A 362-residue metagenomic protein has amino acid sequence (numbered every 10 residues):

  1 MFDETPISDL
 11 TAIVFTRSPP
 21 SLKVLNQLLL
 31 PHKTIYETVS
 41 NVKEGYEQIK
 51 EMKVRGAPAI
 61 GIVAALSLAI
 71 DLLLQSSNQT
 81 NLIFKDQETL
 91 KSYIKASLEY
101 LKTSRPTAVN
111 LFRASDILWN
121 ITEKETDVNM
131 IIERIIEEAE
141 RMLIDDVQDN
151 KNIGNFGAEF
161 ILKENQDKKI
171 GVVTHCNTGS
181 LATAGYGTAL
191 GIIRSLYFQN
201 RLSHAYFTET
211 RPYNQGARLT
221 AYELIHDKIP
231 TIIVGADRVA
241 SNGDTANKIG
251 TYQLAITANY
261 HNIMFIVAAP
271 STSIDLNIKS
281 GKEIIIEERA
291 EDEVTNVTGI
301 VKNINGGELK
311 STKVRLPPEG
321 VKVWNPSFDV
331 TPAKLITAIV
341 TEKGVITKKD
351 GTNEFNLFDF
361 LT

Functional and structural regions predicted by a protein language model:
D3-E4, D9-T126: Long amphipathic alpha-helical segments
L25, V63, S67, V173-N177 (+3 more regions): Short beta-strand segments
E37-K53, I170-T174, G307-G320: Short, hydrophobic/aliphatic alpha-helical segments
E51-S67, R105, L111, N177-Y186 (+1 more regions): Conserved phosphate/anionic-ligand binding catalytic regions in large, soluble enzymes, centered on
N110-I170, Y197, R201-S203, F207-I232: Ligand-binding beta-strand-loop-alpha-helix segment within the catalytic cores of soluble metabolic enzymes
E159-L190: Helix-rich catalytic cores of soluble enzyme domains
G187-F198, A255: Histidine-anchored nucleotide/phosphate-binding helix
L202-S203, T208-T362: Conserved phosphate- and dinucleotide-binding cores of soluble alpha/beta proteins, encompassing both enzyme active
